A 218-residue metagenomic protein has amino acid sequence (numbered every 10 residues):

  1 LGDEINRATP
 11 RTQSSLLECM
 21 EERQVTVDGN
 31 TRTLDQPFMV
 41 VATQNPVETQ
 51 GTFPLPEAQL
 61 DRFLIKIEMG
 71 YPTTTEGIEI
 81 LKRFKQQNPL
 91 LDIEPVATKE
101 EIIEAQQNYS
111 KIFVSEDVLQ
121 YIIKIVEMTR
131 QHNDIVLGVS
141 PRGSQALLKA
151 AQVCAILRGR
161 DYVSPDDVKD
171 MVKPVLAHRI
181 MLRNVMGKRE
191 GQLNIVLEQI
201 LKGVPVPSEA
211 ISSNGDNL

Functional and structural regions predicted by a protein language model:
L1-E4: Walker B beta-strand of ABC/ABC-like P-loop ATPase nucleotide-binding domains, specifically the conserved hydrophobic
R7-A8, T12-S15, M20-A97, I102-I112 (+1 more regions): Canonical AAA+ ATPase core
Q13, P37, L60-D61, G77 (+5 more regions): Alpha-helical structural signal
C19, R83, I125, D170-P174 (+1 more regions): Short acidic/histidine-centered micro-motifs embedded in hydrophobic/aromatic stretches that mark compact functional
L55, E76, F113, D117 (+3 more regions): Alpha-helix N-cap and coil->helix boundary residues
D92-L147: Conserved AAA+ ATPase small/helical "lid" subdomain
Q131-L218: C-terminal engagement/docking regions of AAA+ P-loop ATPases
